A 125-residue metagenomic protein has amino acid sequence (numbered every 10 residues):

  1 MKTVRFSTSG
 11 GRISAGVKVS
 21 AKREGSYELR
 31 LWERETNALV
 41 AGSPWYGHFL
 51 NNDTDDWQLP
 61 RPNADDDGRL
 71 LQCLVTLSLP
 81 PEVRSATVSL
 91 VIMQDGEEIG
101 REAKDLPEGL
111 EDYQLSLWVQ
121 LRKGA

Functional and structural regions predicted by a protein language model:
M1-S43, F49-L70, T76-A125: Beta-strand-rich recognition domains
